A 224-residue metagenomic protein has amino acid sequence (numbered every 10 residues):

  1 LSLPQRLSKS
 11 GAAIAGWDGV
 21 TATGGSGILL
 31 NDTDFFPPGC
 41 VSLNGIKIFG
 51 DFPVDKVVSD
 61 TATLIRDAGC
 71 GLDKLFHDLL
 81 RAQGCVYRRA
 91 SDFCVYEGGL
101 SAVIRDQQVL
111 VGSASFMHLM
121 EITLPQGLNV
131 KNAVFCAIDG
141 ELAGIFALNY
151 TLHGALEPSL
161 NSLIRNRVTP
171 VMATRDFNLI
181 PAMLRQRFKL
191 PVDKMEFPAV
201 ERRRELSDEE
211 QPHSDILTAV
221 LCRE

Functional and structural regions predicted by a protein language model:
L1-D60: Conserved catalytic phosphorylation-site environment of P-type ATPases
P4, D34, D106, C136 (+2 more regions): Residue-level signature of catalytic and energy-coupling elements of molecular machines, predominantly ATP/GTP-dependent
A22-G25, Y96, L128-V130: Short, small/polar residue-rich loop motifs at catalytic or cofactor-binding pockets
L29, L100-V103, N132-I138, M172-A173: Cytosolic beta-strand hydrophobic patch enriched in CBS
P38-K47, V111-F116, F146-Y150: Short beta->alpha transition motifs characteristic of CBS
K47-L100, I104, R175, I180-P181: ATP-binding catalytic core of ATPases
R88, Q126-F135, V168-T169, H213: Helix-loop-beta junctions that constitute the ligand-sensing/allosteric loops of cytosolic regulatory sensor domains
D106, E141-E224: Conserved ATP-binding TGD loop and adjacent catalytic N/P-domain core of P-type ATPases
